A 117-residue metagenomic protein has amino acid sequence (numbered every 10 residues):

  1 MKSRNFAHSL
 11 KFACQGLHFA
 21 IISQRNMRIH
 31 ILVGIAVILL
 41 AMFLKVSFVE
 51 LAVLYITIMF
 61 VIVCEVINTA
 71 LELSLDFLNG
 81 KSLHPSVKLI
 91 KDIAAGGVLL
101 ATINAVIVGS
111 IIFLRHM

Functional and structural regions predicted by a protein language model:
K2-A70, L83-K91, A95-M117: Hydrophobic alpha-helical transmembrane segments
L73-K81: Membrane-helix interface/capping segments
